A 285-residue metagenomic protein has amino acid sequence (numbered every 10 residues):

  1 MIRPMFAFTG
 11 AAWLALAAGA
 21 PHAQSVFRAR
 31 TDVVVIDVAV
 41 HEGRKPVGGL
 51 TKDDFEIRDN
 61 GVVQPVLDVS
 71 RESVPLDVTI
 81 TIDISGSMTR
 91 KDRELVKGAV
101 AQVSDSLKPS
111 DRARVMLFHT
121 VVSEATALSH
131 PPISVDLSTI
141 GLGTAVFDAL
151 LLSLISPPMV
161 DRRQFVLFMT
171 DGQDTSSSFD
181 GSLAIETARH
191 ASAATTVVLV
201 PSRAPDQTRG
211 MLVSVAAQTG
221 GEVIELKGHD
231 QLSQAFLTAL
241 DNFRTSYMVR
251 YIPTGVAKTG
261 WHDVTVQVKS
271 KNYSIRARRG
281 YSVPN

Functional and structural regions predicted by a protein language model:
M1-P4: Positively charged n-region of N-terminal signal peptides that target proteins for export
A7-A17: Bacterial N-terminal signal peptides
P21-N285: Scaffold/interface architecture of coatomer-like assemblies
